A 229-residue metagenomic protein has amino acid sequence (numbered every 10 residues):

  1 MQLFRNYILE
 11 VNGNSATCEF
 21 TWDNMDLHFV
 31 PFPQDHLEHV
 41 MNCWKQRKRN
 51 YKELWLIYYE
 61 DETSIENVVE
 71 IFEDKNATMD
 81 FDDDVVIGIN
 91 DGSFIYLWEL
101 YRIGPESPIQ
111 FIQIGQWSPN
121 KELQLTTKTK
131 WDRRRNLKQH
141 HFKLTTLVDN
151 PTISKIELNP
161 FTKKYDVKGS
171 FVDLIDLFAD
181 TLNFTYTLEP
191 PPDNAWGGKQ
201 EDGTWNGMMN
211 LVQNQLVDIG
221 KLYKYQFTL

Functional and structural regions predicted by a protein language model:
M1-D166, F171, T181: Extracytoplasmic ectodomains of secretory-pathway proteins
L3-M25, F32-N42, P190-L229: Acidic, polar ligand-binding/catalytic clefts
L137-Y223: Extracytoplasmic small-molecule ligand-binding "clamshell" domains of the periplasmic binding protein/Venus flytrap
